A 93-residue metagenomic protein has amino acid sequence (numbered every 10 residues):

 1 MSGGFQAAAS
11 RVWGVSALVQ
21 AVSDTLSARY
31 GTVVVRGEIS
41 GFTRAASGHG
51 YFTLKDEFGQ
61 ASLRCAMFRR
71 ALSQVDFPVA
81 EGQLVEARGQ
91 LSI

Functional and structural regions predicted by a protein language model:
M1-I93: Acidic, two-metal ion nucleic-acid-processing modules in DNA metabolism proteins
